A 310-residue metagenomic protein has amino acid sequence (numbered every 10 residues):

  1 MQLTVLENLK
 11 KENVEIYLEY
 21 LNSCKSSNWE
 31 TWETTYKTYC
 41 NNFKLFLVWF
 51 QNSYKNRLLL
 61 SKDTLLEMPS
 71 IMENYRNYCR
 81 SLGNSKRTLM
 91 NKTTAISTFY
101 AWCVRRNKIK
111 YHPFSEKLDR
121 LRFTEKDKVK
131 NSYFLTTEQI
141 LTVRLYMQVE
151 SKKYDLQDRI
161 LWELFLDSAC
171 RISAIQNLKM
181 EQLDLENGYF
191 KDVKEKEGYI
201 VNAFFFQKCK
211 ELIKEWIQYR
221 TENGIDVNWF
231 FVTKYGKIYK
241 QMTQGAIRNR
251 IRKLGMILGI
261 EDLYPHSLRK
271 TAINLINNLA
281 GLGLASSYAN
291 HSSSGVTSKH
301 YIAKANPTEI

Functional and structural regions predicted by a protein language model:
I16-K130: N-terminal core-binding DNA-recognition domain of tyrosine recombinases/integrases
T124-T142, E197-K208, G224-N228: DNA breakage-rejoining catalytic core of tyrosine-based enzymes
T137-I172: Basic, Lys/Arg- and aromatic-enriched nucleic-acid-binding interface segment
E163, D167, R269-H291: C-terminal catalytic core of tyrosine-transesterase DNA break-rejoin enzymes
S168, I172-S173, N177-E211: Conserved tyrosine-mediated DNA breakage-rejoining catalytic core shared by Y-recombinases
L183-L185, E261-D262, L279-H300: Short, polar N-cap/turn motifs at the start of nucleic acid-interacting alpha helices
K194-K196, A289-I310: Catalytic-site neighborhood detector that most strongly recognizes the C-terminal catalytic loop/helix of tyrosine
E195-E215, V227-R250: C-terminal catalytic core of Y-nucleophile DNA break-rejoin enzymes
